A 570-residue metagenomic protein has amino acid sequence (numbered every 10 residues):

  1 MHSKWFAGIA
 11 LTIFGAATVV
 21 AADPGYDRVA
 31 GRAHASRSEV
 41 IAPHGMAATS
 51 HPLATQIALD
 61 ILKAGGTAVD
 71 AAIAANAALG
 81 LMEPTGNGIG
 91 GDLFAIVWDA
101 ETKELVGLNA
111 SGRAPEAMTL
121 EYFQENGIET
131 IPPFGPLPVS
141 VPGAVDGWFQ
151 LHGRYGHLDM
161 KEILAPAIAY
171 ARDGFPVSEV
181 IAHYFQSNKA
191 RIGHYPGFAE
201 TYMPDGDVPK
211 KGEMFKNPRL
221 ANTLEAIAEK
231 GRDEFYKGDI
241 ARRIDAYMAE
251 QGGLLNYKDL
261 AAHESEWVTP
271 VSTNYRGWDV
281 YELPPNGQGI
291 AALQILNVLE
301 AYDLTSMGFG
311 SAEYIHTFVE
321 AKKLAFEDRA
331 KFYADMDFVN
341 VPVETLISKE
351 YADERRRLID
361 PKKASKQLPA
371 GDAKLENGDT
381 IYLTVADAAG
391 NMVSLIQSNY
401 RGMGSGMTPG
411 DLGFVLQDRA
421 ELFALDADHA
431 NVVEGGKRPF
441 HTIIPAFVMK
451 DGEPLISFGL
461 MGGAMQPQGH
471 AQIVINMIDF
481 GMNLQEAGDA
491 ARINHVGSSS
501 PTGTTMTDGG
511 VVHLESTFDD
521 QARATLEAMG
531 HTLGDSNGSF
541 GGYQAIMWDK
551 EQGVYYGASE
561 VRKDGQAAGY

Functional and structural regions predicted by a protein language model:
A7-A17: Bacterial N-terminal signal peptides
A22-Q56, A68-K230, F235-K237, R242-G287 (+3 more regions): Noncatalytic scaffold domains of N-terminal-nucleophile
G25, A301-N399, D411-L412, R419 (+1 more regions): Internal maturation/activation junctions in enzymes
I61-L62, D146-R154, K230-K237, R242 (+1 more regions): Alpha-helical support elements that line or immediately flank enzyme active sites and cofactor-binding pockets
L81-T85, G91-G107, L254-N256, N391-I456 (+2 more regions): Active-site rim segments in enzyme catalytic domains, especially the processed small/beta chain of N-terminal
W267, N377-T380, H441-I443: Short, small/polar residue-rich loop motifs at catalytic or cofactor-binding pockets
G289-T305, V448-I456, A464-G488: M16/insulysin-pitrilysin zinc metalloprotease superfamily fold
K437, H470, D479-G538: Extended C-terminal subregions enriched in glycine
